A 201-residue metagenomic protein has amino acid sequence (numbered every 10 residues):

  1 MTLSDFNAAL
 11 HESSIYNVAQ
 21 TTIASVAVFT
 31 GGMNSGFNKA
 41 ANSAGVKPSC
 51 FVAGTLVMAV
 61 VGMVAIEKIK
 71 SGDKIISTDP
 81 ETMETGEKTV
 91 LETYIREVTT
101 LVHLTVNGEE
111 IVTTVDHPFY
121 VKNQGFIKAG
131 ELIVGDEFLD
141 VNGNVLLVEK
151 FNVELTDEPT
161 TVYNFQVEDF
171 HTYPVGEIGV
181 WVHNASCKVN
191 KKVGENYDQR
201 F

Functional and structural regions predicted by a protein language model:
M1-K47, F165, F170: Hydrophobic, membrane-inserting alpha-helical segments
A40-Y197: HINT superfamily self-processing domains
